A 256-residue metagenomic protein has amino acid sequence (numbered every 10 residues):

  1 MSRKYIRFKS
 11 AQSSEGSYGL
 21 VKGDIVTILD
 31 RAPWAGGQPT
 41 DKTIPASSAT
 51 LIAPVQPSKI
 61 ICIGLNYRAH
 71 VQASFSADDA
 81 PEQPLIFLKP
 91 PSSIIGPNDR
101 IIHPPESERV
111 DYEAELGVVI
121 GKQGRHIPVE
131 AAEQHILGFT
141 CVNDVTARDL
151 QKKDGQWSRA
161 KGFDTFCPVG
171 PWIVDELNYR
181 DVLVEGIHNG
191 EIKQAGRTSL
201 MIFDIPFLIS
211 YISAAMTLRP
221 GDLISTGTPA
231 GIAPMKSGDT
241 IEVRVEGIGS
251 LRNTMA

Functional and structural regions predicted by a protein language model:
M1-P84, L177, E191-I192, E242-R244: N-terminal non-catalytic cap/leader segment that marks the start of a structured domain
T50, H70, H103, R148-A256: Catalytic-pocket segment enriched in acidic/His residues
Q56, C62, G96, D111-E113 (+2 more regions): Residue-level recognition of short, solvent-exposed, well-ordered loop/turn junctions that link secondary-structure
D78-P97, Y112, E242-E246: Structural signature of FAD isoalloxazine-binding scaffolds in flavoprotein oxidoreductases
K89, A114-L116, I120-K122, T140-V145 (+2 more regions): Short, structured patches in soluble enzyme cores that scaffold and shape functional sites
G96-G117: A structural-propensity feature for long, helix-poor, extended segments
R125-F139: N-terminal accessory regions of nucleic-acid-interacting proteins
